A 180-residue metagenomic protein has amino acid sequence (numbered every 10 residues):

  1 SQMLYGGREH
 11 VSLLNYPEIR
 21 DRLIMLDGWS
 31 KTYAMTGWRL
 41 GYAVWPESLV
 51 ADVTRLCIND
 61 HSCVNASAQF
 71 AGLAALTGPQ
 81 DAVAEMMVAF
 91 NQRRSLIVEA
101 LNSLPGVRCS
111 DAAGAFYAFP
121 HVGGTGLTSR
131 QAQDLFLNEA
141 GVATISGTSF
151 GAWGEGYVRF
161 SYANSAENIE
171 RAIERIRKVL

Functional and structural regions predicted by a protein language model:
S1-L180: PLP-dependent class I/II
